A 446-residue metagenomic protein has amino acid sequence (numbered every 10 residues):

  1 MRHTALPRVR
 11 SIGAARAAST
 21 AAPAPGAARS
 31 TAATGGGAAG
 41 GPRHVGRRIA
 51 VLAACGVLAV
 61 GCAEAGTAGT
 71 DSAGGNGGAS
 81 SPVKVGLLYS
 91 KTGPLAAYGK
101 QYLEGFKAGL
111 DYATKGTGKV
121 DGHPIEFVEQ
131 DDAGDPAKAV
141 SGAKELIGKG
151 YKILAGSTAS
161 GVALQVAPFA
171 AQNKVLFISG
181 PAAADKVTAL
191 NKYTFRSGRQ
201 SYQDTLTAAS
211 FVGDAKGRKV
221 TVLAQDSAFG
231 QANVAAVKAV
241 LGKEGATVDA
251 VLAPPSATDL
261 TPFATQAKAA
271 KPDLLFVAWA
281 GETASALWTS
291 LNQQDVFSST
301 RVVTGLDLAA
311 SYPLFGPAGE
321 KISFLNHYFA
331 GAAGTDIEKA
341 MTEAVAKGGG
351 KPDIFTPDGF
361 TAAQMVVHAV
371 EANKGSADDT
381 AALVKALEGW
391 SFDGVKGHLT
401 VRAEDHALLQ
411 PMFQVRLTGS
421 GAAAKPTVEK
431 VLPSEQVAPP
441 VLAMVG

Functional and structural regions predicted by a protein language model:
L58-G61: C-terminal motif of bacterial Sec signal peptides marking the signal peptidase cleavage site
A63-G66: Bacterial signal peptide processing site
G69-G109, T117, Q130-A137, A159-G161 (+3 more regions): Extracytoplasmic "Venus flytrap"
T70-S72, Y98-Y102, Y112, G116-T188 (+3 more regions): Beta-alpha junction/loop-to-helix N-cap segments that form part of ligand/metal-binding clefts
L87, L146-T158, I178-G180, K219-A224 (+4 more regions): Periplasmic-binding protein-like
S141, A184-K186, K192-Q294, G331-K339: Extracellular/periplasmic Venus flytrap/periplasmic-binding protein
S290-F360, E371-K374, L432-V445: Extracellular/periplasmic periplasmic-binding protein-like sensory domains
G394-G446: Solvent-exposed, acidic/polar segments of extracytosolic/periplasmic ligand-binding ectodomains
